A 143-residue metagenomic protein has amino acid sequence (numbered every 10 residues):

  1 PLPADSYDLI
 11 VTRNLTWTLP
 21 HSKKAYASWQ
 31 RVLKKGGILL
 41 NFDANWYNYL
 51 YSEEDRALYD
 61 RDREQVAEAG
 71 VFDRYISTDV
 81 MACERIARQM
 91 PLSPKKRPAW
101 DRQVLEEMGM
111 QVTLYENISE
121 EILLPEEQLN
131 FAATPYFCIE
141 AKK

Functional and structural regions predicted by a protein language model:
P1-I10: A short acidic, Gly/Pro-enriched loop at the edge of an enzyme's catalytic core that lines a small-molecule cofactor
L9-S22: A short SAM/SAH-binding and catalytic strip from SAM-dependent methyltransferases
R13, A25, N41, N48-Y49 (+2 more regions): Ligand-binding pocket scaffold of soluble enzyme catalytic domains
K23-I38: A short glycine-rich, Lys/Arg-flanked "PGG" loop and its adjoining helix->strand segment in the class I
I38-S77: Conserved class I S-adenosyl-L-methionine
D73-P91: Short, glycine-/aromatic-enriched active-site segment of Class I SAM-dependent methyltransferases
P91-G109, T113-E116: Short alpha-helix
M108, P125-K143: Core SAM-dependent methyltransferase catalytic element
